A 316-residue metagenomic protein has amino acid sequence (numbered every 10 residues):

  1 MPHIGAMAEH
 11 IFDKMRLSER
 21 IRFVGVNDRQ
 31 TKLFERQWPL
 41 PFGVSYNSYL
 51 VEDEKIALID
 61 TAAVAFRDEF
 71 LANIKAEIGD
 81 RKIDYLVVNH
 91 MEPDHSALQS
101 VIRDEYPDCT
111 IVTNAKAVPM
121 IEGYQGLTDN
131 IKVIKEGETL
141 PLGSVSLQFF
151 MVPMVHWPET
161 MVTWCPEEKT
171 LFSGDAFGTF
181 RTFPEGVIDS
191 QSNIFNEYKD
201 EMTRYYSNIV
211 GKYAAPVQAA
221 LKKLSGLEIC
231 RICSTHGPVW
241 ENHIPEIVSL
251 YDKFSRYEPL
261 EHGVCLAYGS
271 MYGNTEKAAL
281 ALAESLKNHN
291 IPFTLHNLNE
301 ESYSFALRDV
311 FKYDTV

Functional and structural regions predicted by a protein language model:
G5, E9-E19, V112-T160, P216-A219: Metallo-beta-lactamase
K14-K75, V162-C165, K169-S173, V264 (+1 more regions): Conserved beta-strand hairpin/beta-sheet module of binuclear metal-dependent hydrolase folds, prominently
V24, S173, T235, A267-G269 (+1 more regions): Short hydrophobic segments within beta-strands
E54, A65-V112: Active-site metal-binding motif and surrounding structural segment of the metallo-beta-lactamase
I59-T61, I83-M91, I111-A115, L171-G174 (+1 more regions): Active-site neighborhood of phospho(di)ester-bond hydrolases with catalytic His/Asp-centered motifs
K75, T139-L142, S304-F311: Short amphipathic alpha-helix with an adjacent loop that forms part of the alpha/beta core around
S146-S234, W240-N242: Metallo-beta-lactamase
I244-V316: N-terminal beta1-alpha1-beta2 submodule of the flavodoxin-like/Rossmannoid cofactor-binding fold
